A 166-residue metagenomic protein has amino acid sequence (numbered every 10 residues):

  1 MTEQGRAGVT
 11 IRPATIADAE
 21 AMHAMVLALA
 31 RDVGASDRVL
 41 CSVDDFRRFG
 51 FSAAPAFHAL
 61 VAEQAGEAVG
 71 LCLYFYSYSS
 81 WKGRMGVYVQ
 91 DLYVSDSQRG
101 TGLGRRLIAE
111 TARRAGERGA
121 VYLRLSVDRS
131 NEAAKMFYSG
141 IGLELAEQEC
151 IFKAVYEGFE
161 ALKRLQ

Functional and structural regions predicted by a protein language model:
T10-A24: A short beta-loop-alpha structural element at the N-terminal edge of CoA-dependent acyl/N-acetyltransferase catalytic
H23-F49: Conserved GNAT-fold acetyl-CoA-binding loop/helix
G50-V61, Y88: A short helix-loop-beta-strand connector motif used in the catalytic cores of GNAT acetyltransferases and, in some
V61, E67-Y76: Conserved beta-strand in the GNAT
S77-V89, R99, E147: A conserved beta-turn-beta hairpin within the catalytic core of GNAT-like acetyltransferases that forms part
Q98, G102-E110: Conserved acetyl-CoA pyrophosphate-binding loop and the N-cap/start of the following alpha-helix in GNAT-like
R105, R129-Q148, A154: Conserved active-site alpha-helix within GNAT-family acetyltransferase domains
A115-S126: Conserved GNAT acetyl-CoA-binding A-motif
